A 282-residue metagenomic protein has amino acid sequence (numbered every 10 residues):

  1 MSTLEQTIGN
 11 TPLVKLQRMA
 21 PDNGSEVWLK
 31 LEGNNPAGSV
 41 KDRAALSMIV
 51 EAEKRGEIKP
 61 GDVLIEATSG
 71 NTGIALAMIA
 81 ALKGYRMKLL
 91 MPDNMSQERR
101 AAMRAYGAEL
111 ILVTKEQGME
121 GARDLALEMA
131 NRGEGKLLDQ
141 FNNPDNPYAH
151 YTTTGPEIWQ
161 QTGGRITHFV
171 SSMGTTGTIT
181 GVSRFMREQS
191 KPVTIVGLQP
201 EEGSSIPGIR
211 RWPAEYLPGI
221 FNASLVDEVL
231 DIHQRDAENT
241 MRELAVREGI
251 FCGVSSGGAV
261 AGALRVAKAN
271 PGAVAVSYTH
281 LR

Functional and structural regions predicted by a protein language model:
M1-R282: PLP-dependent amino-acid enzyme catalytic core
